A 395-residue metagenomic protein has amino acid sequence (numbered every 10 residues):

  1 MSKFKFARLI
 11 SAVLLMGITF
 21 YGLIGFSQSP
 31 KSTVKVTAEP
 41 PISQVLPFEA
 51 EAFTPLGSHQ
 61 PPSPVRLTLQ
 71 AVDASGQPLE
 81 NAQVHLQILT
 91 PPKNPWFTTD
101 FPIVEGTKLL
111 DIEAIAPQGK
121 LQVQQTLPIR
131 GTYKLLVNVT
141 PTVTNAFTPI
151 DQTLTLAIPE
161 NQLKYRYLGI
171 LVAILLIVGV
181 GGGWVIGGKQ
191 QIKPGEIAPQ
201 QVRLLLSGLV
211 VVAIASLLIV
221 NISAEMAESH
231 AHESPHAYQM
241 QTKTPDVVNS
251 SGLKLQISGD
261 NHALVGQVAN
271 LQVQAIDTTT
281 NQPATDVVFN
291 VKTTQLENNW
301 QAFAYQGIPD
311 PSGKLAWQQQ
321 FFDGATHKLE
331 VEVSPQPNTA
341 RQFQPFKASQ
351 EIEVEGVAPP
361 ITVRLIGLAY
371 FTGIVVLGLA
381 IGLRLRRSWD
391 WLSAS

Functional and structural regions predicted by a protein language model:
S2-I10: Bacterial N-terminal signal peptides that target proteins for export
L9-A12, S388: General helical structural elements
S11-G22: Bacterial N-terminal signal peptides
G25-V210, I214-A394: N-terminal soluble domains immediately following signal/targeting peptides that reside in extracytoplasmic
